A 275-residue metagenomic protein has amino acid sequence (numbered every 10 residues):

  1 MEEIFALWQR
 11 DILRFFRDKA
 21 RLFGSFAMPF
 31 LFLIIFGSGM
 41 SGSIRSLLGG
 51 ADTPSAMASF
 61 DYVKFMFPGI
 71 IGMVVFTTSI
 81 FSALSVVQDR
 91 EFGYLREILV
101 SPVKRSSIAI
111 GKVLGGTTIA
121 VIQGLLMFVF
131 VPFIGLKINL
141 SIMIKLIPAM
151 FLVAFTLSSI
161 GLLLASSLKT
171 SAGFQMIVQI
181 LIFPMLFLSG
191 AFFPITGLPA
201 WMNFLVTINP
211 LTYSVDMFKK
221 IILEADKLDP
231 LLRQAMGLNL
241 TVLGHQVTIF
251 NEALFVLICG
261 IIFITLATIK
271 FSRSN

Functional and structural regions predicted by a protein language model:
M1-F16: A short amphipathic helical element positioned immediately N-terminal to and/or at the very start of a transmembrane
L7, S25-F26, M66, I70 (+8 more regions): Residue-level recognition of transmembrane alpha-helices in multi-pass small-molecule transporters/permeases
R17-S46, V63-T78, I122-G124, Q179-F187 (+1 more regions): Hydrophobic alpha-helical transmembrane segments of multi-pass membrane transport/permease proteins
K19-A20, K64, S106, A172 (+1 more regions): Residues that define the loop-to-transmembrane-helix transition and helix capping in multi-pass membrane transporters
L31-F36, A58-I134, L186: Hydrophobic alpha-helical transmembrane segments of multi-pass membrane transport proteins
I34-R45, A165-D216, K220-I221, A225: Transmembrane helix segments
R105, A109-Q179, F183-M185, G244 (+3 more regions): Alpha-helical transmembrane segments and their short interhelical loops
K220-N275: Alpha-helical transmembrane segments of multi-pass membrane transporters/translocases
